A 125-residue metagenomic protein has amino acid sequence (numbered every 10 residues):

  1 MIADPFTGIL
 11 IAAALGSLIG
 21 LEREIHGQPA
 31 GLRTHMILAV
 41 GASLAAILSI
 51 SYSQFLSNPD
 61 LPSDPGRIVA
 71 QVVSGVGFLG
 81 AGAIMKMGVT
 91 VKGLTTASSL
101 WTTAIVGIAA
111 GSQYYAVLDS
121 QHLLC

Functional and structural regions predicted by a protein language model:
M1-G66: Alpha-helical transmembrane segments and their membrane-interface boundaries that form or gate the permeation pathway
D4-G8, R67-I68, Q113-L123: Loop-to-transmembrane alpha-helix initiation sites
S17-P29, F78-V91: C-terminal ends of transmembrane helices
I37-I47, Q71, S98-G111: Small-residue-rich segments of transmembrane alpha-helices in multi-pass membrane proteins, especially helix faces
I50-S51, V69-L79: Ligand-binding beta-strand-loop-alpha-helix segment within the catalytic cores of soluble metabolic enzymes
F55-P59, V91-K92, Y114-D119: Phosphate-handling active-site elements
N58-V69, G93-T95, S99-W101: Interhelical loops and loop-helix junctions of multi-pass membrane transporters/channels
